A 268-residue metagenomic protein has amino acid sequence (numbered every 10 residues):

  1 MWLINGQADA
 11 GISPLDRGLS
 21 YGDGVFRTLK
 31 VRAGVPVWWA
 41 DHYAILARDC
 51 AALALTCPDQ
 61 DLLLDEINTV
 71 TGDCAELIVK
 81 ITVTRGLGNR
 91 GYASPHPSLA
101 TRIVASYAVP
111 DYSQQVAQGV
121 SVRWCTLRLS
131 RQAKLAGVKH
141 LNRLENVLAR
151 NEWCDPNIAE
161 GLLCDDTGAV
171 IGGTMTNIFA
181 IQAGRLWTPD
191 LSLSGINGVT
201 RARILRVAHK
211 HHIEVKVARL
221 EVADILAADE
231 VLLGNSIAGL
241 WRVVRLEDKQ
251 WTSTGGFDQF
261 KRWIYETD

Functional and structural regions predicted by a protein language model:
M1-D61, D65-D73, T84, N89 (+1 more regions): Helix-start/capping segments and mature chain N-termini
